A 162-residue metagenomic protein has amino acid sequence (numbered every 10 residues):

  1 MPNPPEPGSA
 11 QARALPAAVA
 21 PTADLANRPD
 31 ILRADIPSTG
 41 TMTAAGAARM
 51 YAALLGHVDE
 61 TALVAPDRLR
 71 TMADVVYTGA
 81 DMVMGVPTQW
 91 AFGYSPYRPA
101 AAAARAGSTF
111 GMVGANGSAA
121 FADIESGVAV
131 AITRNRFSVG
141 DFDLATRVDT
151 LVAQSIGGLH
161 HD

Functional and structural regions predicted by a protein language model:
M1-D162: Catalytic loop of the DD-peptidase/beta-lactamase superfamily, centered on the K-T-G motif and neighboring
